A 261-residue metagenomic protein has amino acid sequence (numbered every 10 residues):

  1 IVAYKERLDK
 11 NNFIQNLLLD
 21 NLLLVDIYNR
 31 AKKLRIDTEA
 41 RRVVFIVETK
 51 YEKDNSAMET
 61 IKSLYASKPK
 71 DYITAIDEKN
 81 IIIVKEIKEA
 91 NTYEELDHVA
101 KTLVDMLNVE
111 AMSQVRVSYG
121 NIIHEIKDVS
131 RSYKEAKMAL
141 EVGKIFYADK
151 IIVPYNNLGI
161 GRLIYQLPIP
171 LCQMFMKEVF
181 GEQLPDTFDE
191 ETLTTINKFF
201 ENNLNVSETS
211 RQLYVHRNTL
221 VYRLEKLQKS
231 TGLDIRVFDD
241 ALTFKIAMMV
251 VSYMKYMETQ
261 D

Functional and structural regions predicted by a protein language model:
I1-L24: Juxtadomain coupling helices with adjacent low-complexity linkers
L24-V44, E48-D261: Cytosolic nucleotide-utilizing catalytic cores of signal-transduction proteins
